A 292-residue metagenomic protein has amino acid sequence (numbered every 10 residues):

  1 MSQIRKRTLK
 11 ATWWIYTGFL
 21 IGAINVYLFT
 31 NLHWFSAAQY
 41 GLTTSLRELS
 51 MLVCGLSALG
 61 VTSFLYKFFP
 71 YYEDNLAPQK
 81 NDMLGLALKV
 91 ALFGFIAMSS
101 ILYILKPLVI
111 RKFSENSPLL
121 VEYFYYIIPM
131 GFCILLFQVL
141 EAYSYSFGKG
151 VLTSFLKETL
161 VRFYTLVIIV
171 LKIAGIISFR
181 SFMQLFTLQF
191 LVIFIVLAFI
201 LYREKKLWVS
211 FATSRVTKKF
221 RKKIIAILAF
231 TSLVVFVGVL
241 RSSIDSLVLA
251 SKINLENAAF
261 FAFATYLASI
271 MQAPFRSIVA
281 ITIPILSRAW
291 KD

Functional and structural regions predicted by a protein language model:
M1-R5, G175-F186, L197-S242, I285-D292: Interhelical loop/hinge segments that connect adjacent transmembrane helices in multipass membrane
Q3-L65, S99, Y103, M130 (+3 more regions): Signature of the first transmembrane helix
R5, C133-L156: Membrane-interface junctions at transmembrane-helix termini in multi-pass inner-membrane proteins
K6-G18, S45-L46, L59-P107, E122-Y125 (+1 more regions): Membrane-water interface segments that mark the loop-to-transmembrane alpha-helix transition
I15, F19, E48-M51, L86 (+7 more regions): Residue-level recognition of pore/gate-forming positions within transmembrane alpha-helices of multi-pass
L52-V53, S100, E115-L140, A226: Alpha-helical transmembrane segments of multi-pass membrane proteins
L59-D74, S146, A264, A268-D292: Helix-loop junctions and terminal segments of transmembrane helices in multi-pass membrane transport/translocation
Y125, F155-K205, T265: Hydrophobic alpha-helical transmembrane segments
